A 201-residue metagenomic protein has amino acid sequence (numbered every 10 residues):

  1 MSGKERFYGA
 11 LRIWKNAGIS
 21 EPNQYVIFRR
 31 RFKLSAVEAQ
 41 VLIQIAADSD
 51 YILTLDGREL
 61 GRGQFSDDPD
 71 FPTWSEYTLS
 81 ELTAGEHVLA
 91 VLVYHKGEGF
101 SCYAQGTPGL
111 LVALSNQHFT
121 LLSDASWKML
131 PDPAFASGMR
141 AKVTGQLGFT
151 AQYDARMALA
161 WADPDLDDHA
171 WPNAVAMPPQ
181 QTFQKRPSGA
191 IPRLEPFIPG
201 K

Functional and structural regions predicted by a protein language model:
M1-I19, V88-K201: An acidic-aromatic loop/edge-strand motif
M1-S2, F28-V37, V41: Small beta-barrel nucleic-acid-binding modules, principally OB-folds
N16-V26, Q64-F71: Extracellular beta-rich ligand/substrate-recognition surface
P22-L34, P72-L79: Short beta-strands within extracellular/lumenal beta-sheet-rich domains
F28, S49, T73, P108-L110 (+1 more regions): Residues that flank catalytic or metal-binding motifs in active/ligand-binding sites
R29-R31, L42-Q44, E76, V88-A90 (+1 more regions): Beta-strand secondary-structure signal
S35, A39-T54, L89-V91, W171: Aromatic-lined ligand-binding clefts that engage carbohydrates, nucleic acids, or primary amines
I52-G106: Beta-strand-rich ligand-recognition modules
